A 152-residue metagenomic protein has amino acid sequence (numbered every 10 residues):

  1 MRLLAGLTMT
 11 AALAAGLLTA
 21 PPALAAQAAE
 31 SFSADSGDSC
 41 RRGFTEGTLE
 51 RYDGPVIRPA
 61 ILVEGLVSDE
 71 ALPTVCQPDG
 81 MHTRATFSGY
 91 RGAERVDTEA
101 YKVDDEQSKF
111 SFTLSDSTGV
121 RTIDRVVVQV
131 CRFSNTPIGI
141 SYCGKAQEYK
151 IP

Functional and structural regions predicted by a protein language model:
M1-A25: Secretory targeting and sorting signals
A25-P152: Post-signal peptide N-terminal regions of Sec-secreted extracellular proteins
